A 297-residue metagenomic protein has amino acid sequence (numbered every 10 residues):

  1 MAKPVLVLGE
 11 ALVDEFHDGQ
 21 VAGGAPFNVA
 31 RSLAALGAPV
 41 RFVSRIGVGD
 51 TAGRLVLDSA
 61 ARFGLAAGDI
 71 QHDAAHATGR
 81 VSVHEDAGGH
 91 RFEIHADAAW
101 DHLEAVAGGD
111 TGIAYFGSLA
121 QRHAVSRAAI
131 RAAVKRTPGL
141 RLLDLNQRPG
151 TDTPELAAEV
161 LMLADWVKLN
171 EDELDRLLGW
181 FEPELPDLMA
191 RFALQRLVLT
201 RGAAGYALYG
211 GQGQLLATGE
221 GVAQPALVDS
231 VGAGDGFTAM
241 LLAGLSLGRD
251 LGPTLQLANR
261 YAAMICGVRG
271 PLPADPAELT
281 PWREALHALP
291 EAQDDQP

Functional and structural regions predicted by a protein language model:
M1-A66, A292-P297: Glycine-rich phosphate/adenosyl-contacting loop at the front of the ribokinase-like
M1-L6, D58-H72, H84-L216, L286 (+1 more regions): Ribokinase/PfkB-type carbohydrate-kinase core domain
M1-P4, E182-P297: Conserved phosphate-binding/catalytic region of the ribokinase-like
A11, A25, L119, L145 (+1 more regions): Active-site metal-binding loops of divalent metal-dependent hydrolases
L12-E15, R148, L174-D175, Q224-P225: A short, flexible beta-alpha/helix-coil linker loop
T51-G53, T78-R80, T153, A263 (+1 more regions): Short Asp/Glu-rich motifs
A74-H76: Short, glycine-/polar-rich solvent-exposed loops and beta-turns at beta-strand/coil boundaries
